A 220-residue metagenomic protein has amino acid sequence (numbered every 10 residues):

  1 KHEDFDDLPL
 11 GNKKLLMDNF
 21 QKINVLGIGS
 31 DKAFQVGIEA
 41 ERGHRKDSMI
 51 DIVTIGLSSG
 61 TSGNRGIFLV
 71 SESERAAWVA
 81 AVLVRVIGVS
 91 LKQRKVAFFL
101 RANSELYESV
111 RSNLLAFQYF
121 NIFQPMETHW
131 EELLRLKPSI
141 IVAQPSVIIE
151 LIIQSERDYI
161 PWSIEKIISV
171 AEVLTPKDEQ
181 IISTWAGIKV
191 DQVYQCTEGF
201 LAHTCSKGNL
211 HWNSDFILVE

Functional and structural regions predicted by a protein language model:
K1-L57, G63-L91, A102, R135 (+3 more regions): Nucleotide 5′-phosphate-binding alpha/beta core
E3, G66, S104, E172 (+1 more regions): Flexible, active-site-adjacent loop/turn segments at secondary-structure boundaries
D4, L15, K95-F98, Y119 (+1 more regions): Generic structural signal for residues positioned in beta-strands
T61-S62, T197: Ser/Thr-centric signal marking residues that sit in or immediately flank functional binding/regulatory motifs
F68-S71, E108-V110, I153: A short secondary-structure junction signal
L69-E72, L100, P145, Y194-Q195: Glycine-rich, histidine-containing beta strand-loop boundary motifs that form or position
V84-I122: Conserved AMP-binding loop of ANL adenylate-forming enzymes
S112-E220: Active-site glycine/GP-rich loop and adjacent strand/helix microenvironment that borders small-molecule binding pockets
